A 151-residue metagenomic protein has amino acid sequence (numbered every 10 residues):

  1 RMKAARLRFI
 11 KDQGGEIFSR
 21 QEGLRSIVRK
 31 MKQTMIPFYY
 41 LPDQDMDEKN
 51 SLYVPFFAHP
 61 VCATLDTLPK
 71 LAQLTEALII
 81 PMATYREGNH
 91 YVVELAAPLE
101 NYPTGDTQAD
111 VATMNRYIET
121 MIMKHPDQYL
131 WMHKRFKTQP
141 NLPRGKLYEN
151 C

Functional and structural regions predicted by a protein language model:
R1-Q21: Membrane-interfacial amphipathic helices and adjacent loop/beta segments that form the lipid-substrate binding surface
Q21-C151: Non-catalytic C-terminal accessory region of glycerolipid acyltransferases and related lyso-lipid remodeling enzymes
